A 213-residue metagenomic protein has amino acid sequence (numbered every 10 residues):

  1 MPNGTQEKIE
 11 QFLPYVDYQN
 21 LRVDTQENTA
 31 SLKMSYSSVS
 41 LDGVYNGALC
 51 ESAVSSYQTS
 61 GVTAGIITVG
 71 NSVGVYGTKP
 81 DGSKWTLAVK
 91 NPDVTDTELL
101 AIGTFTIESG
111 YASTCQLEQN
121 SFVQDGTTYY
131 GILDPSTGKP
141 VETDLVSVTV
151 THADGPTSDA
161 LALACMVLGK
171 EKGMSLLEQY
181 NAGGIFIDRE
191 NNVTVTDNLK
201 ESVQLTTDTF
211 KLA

Functional and structural regions predicted by a protein language model:
M1-A213: Mature catalytic core of soluble alpha/beta enzymes
